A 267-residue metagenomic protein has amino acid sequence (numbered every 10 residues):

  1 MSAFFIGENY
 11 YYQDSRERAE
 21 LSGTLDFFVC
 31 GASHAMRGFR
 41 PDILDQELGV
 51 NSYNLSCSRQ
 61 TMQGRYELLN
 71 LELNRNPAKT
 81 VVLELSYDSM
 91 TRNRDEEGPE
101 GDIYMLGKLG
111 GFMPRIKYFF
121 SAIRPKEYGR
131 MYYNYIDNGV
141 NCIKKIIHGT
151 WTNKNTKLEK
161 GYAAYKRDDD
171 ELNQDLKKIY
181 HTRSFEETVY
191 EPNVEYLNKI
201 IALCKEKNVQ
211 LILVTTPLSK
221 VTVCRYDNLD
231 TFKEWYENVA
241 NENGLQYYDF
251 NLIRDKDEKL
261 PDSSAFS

Functional and structural regions predicted by a protein language model:
M1-D26, N76: N-terminal secretory targeting modules
C30, H34-F120: Membrane-embedded segments
S56, T215, D249-N251: Residue-level recognition of beta-strand->loop/alpha-helix junctions
E100-K207: Secreted/periplasmic serine-hydrolase-like ester/acetyl group-modifying domain
I200-R225: Active-site segments of SGNH/GDSL-like serine hydrolases that catalyze O-acetyl group transfer/hydrolysis on lipids
D227-W235: Charged helix-capping and loop-helix junction motifs
K233, N241-S267: Catalytic His-Asp segment of secreted/periplasmic serine-dependent ester chemistry enzymes
